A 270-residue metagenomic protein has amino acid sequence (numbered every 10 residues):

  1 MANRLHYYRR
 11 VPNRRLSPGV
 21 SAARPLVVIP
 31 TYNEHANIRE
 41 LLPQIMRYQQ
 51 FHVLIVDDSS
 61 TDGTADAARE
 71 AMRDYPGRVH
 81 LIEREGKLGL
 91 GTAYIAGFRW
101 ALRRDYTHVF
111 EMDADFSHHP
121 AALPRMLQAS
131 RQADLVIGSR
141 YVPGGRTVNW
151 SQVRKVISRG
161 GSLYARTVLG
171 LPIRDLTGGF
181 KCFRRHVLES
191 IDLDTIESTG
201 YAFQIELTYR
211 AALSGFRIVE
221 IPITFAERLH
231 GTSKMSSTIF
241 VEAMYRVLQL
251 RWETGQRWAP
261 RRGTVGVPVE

Functional and structural regions predicted by a protein language model:
M1-A22, L163, G170-L171, L193-E270: Hydrophobic helical membrane-anchoring modules
R9-R14, N33-R47: Short, well-formed alpha-helical segments that are part of the catalytic scaffolds of diverse glycosyltransferases
R24-L26, H52, E206: Cell-envelope/extracellular polymer assembly enzymes that use nucleotide-activated donors
I29, F51-S60, I82-E83, M112: Short beta-strand/loop segment that forms part of the nucleotide-sugar
A36-E40, D62-A71: Acidic helix N-cap motif at the loop->helix transition within catalytic regions of sugar-transfer enzymes
I45, G97, D115, R184 (+3 more regions): Residue-level signature of catalytic and energy-coupling elements of molecular machines, predominantly ATP/GTP-dependent
D57-D66, F116: A conserved acidic beta->alpha catalytic loop
R84-R103, H108, P120-Y201, R228-Y245: Acceptor/aglycone-binding surface of glycosyltransferases and processive sugar-polymer synthases
